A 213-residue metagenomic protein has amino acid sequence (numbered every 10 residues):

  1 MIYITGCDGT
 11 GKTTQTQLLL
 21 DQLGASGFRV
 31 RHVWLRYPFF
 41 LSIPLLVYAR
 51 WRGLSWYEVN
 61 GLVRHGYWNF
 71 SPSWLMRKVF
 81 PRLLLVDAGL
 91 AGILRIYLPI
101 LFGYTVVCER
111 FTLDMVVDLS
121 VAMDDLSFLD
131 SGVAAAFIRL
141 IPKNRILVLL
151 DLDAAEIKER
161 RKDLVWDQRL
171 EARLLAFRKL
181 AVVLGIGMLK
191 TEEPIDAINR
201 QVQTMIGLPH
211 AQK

Functional and structural regions predicted by a protein language model:
I4: Hydrophobic anchor at the beta1->P-loop junction of P-loop NTPases
C7: P-loop (Walker A) phosphate-binding loop of NTP-binding proteins
K12: Conserved lysine of the Walker
Q15: Hydrophobic positions on the alpha1 helix immediately C-terminal to the Walker A/P-loop
L18-L75: N-terminal phosphate/diphosphate-binding loop that engages ATP/GTP or pyrophosphate donors across diverse enzyme folds
Y67-I138: Glycine-rich phosphate-binding loop used to anchor ATP phosphates in small-molecule kinases, encompassing both
R110-K179: A glycine- and Lys/Arg-enriched "phosphate-lid" helix/loop adjacent to the NTP-binding pocket of small-molecule kinases
A155-K213: NTP-dependent small-molecule kinase module
